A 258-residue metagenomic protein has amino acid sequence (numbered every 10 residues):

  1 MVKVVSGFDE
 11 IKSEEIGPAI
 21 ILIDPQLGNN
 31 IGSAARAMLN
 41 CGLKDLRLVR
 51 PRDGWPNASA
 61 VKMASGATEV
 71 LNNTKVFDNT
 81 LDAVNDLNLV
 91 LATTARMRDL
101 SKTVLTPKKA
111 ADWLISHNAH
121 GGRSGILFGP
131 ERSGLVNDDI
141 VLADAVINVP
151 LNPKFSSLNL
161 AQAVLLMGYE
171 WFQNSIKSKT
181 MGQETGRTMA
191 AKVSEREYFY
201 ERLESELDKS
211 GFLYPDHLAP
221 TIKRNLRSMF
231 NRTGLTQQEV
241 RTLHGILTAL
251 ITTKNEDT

Functional and structural regions predicted by a protein language model:
M1-T258: Post-transcriptional modification and biogenesis factors for structured RNAs of the translation apparatus
